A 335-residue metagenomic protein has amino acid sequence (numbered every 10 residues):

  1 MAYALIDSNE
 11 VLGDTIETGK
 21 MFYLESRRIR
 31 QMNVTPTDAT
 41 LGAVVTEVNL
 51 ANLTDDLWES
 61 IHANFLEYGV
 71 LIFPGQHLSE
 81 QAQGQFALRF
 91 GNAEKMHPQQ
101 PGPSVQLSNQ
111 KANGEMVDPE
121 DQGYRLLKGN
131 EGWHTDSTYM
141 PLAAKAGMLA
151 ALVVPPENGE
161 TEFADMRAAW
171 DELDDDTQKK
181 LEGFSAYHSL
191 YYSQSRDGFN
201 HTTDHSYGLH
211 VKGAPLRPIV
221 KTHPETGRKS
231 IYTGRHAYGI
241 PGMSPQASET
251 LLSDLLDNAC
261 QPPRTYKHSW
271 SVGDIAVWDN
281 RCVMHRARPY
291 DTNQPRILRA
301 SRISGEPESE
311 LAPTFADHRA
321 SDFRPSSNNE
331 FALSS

Functional and structural regions predicted by a protein language model:
A2-V277, R281-S335: Fe(II)/2-oxoglutarate oxygenase catalytic core
